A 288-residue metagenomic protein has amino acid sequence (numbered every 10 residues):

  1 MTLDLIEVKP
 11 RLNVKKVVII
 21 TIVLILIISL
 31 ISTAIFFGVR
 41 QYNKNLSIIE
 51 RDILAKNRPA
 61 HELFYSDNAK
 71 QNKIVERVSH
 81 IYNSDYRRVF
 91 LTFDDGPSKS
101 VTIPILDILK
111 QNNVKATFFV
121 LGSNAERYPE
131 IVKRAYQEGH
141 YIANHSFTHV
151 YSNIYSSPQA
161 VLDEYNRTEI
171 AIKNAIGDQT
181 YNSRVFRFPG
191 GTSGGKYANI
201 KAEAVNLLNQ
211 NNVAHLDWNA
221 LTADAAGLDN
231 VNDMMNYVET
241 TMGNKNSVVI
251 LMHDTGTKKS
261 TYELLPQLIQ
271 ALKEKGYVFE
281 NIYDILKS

Functional and structural regions predicted by a protein language model:
T2-T92, P97-D107, Q111, Q267-L268 (+1 more regions): N-terminal pre-catalytic segment of deacetylase/amide-hydrolase enzymes
V8-V17, F93, K99-V101, N112 (+8 more regions): Broad hydrophobic/π-residue packing in well-ordered secondary structure
K9-P10, L24, A34, G139 (+3 more regions): A general, composition-driven signal for non-globular sequence regions
N57-N174, D178-R184, K287: Active-site beta->alpha N-cap acidic-glycine motif
H149-L251, T255-K273, Y277-V278, D284-K287: Catalytic domains of cell-wall/extracellular-matrix polysaccharide-remodeling enzymes, centered on de-N-acetylation
